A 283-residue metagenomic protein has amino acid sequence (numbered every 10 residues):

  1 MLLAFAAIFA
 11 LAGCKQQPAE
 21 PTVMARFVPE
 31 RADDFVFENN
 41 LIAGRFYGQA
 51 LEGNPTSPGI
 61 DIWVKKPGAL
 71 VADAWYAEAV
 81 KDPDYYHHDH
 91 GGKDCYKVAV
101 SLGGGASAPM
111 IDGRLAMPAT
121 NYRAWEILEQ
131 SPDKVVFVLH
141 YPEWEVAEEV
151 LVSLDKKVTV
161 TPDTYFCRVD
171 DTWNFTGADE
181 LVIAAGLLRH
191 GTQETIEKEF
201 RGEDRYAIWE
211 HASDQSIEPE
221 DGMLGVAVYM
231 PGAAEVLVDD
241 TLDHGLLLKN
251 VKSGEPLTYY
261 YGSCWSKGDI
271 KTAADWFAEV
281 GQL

Functional and structural regions predicted by a protein language model:
M1-A4: Sec-dependent signal peptide recognition, specifically the positively charged N-region followed immediately by
L11-G13: C-terminal motif of bacterial Sec signal peptides marking the signal peptidase cleavage site
Q17-A116: Solvent-exposed N-terminal domain segments of exported/luminal and surface proteins
K66-A69, R201-A234: A recognition module on extended beta-rich or small alphabeta surfaces enriched in W/G with H and D/E
D84-P162: Extended, loop-rich substrate-binding clefts of extracytoplasmic carbohydrate-active enzymes
E126-D133, T161-T164, N174-E180, I217-P219 (+1 more regions): A short, structured loop/turn motif at beta-sheet edges
L154-V158, Y165-F200: Acidic (Asp/Glu-rich), glycine- and aromatic
L224-L283: Beta-strand-rich recognition/accessory modules
